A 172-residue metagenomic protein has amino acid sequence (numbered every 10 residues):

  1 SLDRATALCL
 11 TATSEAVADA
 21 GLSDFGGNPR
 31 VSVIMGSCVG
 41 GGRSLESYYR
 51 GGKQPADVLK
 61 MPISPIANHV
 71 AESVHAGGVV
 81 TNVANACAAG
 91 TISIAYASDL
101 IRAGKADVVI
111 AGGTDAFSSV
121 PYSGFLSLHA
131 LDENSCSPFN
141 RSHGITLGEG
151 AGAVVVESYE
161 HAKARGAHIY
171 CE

Functional and structural regions predicted by a protein language model:
S1-T11, G40-Y48, P55-Y96, K105 (+2 more regions): Conserved catalytic cysteine-centered active-site region of acyl-thioester-dependent Claisen-condensing enzymes
S1-V31: Conserved active-site "lid/cap" helical segment
E15-A16, V33, C38-G42: A short acidic, glycine/proline-enriched capping/turn motif at secondary-structure boundaries, especially helix N-cap
A16-A20, S73, G77, L100 (+3 more regions): Change "in soluble alpha/beta enzymes" to "in soluble alpha/beta proteins
N28-M35, T81-A84, V109-T114, H168-E172: Beta-strand segments within the central parallel beta-sheet cores of soluble alpha/beta enzyme folds
S37-V39, T114-S118, A151, E160: Glycine-rich beta-alpha junction loops
A97-F117: Short glycine/serine-rich loop segments
S135-E172: Condensing-enzyme catalytic core mediating Claisen C-C bond formation in acyl metabolism
